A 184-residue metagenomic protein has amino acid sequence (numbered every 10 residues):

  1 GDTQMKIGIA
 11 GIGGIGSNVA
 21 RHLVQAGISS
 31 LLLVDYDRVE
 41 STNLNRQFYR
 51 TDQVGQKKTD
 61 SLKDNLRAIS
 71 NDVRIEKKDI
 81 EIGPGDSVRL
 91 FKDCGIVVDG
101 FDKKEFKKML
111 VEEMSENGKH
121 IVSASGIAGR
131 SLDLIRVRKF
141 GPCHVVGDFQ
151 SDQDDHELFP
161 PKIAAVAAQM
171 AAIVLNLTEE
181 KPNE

Functional and structural regions predicted by a protein language model:
G1-E184: Adenine nucleotide-associated cytosolic modules
